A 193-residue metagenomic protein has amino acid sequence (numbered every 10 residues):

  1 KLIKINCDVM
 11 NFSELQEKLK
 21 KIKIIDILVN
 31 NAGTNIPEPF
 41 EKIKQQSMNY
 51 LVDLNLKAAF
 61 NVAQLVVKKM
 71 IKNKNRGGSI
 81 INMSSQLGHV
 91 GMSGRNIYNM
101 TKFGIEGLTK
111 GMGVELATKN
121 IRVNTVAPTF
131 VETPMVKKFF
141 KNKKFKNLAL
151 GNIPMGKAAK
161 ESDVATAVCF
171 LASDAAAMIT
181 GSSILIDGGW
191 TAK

Functional and structural regions predicted by a protein language model:
A32-I36, G189: Conserved NAD(P)H cofactor-binding loop of Rossmann-fold oxidoreductase domains
P39-F40, K44-V52, A149: Substrate-binding pocket helix/loop in short-chain dehydrogenase/reductase
I43, G91-N99, G111: Active-site loop-to-helix junction immediately N-terminal to the catalytic Tyr of the SDR YXXXK motif in Rossmann-fold
A63, T101, T109: Active-site helix of classical SDR
K68, V114-T118, A177: Alpha-helical segment proximal to the catalytic Tyr-Lys
S85: Residue(s) in the substrate-gating loop at a strand-loop-helix junction that position the organic substrate next
I121-R122, A158-I186, T191: C-terminal substrate-recognition "lid" of short-chain dehydrogenase/reductases
